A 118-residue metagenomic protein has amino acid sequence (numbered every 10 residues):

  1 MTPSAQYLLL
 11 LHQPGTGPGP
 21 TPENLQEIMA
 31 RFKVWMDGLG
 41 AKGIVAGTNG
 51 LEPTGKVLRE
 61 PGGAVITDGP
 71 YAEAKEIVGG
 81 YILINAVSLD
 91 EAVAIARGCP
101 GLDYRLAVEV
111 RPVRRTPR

Functional and structural regions predicted by a protein language model:
M1-R118: Conserved, structured core segments of small domains
